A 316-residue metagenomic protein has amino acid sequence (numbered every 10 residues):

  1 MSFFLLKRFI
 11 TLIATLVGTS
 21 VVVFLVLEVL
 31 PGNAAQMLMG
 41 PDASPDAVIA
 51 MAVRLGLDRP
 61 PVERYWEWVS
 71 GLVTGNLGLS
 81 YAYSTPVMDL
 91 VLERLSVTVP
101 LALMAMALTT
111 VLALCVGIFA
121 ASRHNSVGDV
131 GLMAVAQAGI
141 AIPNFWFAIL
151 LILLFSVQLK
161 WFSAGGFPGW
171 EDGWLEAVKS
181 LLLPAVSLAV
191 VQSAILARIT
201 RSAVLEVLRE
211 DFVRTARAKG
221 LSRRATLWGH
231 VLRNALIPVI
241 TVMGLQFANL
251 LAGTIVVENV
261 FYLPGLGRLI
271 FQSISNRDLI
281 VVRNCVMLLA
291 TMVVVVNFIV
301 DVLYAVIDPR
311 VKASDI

Functional and structural regions predicted by a protein language model:
S2-F3, I13, V91-D129, N144 (+3 more regions): Alpha-helical transmembrane segments of integral membrane proteins, especially multi-pass inner/plasma-membrane
L6-L12, L16: N-terminal signal-anchor/signal peptide hydrophobic helix marking the start of the first transmembrane segment
T15-W66, L159-S180: Hydrophobic alpha-helical transmembrane segments of membrane transport/permease proteins and related membrane-embedded
V17-V22, P61, L103-A107, L150-L151 (+1 more regions): Hydrophobic alpha-helical transmembrane segments of multi-pass integral membrane proteins
V22-V29, R59, E67-S70, A134-G165 (+1 more regions): Membrane-water interface segments at the C-terminal ends of transmembrane alpha-helices in multi-pass inner-membrane
V53-V62, L77-V87, P168-L181, L188 (+1 more regions): Membrane-interfacial helix-loop-helix junctions in multi-pass membrane proteins
D58-L114: An internal, D/E-rich "acidic patch" concept
